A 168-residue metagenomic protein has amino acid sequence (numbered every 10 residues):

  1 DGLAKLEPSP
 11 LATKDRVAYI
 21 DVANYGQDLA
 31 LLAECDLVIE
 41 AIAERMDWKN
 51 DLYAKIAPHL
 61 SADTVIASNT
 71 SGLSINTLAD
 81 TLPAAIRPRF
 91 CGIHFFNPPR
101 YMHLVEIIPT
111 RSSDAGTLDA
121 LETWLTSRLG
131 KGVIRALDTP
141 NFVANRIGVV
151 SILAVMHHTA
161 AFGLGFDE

Functional and structural regions predicted by a protein language model:
D1: Beta1-alpha1 glycine-rich phosphate/pyrophosphate-binding loop at the start of Rossmann-like nucleotide-binding domains
A4, P8, S61, T123-K131 (+1 more regions): Generic secondary-structure signature for well-ordered alpha-helical cores
A4-I66, G72-T77, A84, L104-V105: Rossmann-like NAD(P)-binding element
A12-D15, G116-T117, G165-F166: A short alpha-helix-loop-beta-strand transition element characteristic of N-terminal alpha/beta dinucleotide-binding
V65-R146: Rossmann-fold dinucleotide-binding core
T126, T139-E168: Helical "substrate-binding/catalytic lid" subdomain of Rossmann-like NAD(P)-dependent dehydrogenases/reductases
